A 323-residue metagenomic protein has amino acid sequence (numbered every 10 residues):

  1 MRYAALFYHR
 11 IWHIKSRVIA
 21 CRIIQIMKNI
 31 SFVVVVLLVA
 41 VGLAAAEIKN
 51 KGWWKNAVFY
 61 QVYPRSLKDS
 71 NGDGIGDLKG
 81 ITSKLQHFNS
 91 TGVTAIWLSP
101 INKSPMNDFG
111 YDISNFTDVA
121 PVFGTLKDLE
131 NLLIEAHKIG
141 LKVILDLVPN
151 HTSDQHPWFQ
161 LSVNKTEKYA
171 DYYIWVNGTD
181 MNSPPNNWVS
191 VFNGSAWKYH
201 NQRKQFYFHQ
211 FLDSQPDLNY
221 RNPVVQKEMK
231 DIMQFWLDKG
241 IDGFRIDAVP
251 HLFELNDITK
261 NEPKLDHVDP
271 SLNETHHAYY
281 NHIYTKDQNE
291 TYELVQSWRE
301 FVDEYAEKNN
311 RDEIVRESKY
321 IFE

Functional and structural regions predicted by a protein language model:
Y3, F7-Y8, F32: Aromatic (phenylalanine/tyrosine) cluster motif
N29-A46: Cleavable N-terminal signal peptides of Sec/SRP-targeted secreted and luminal proteins
A45-Q234, D238, P250-E323: Acidic/aromatic-lined carbohydrate-recognition and catalytic surfaces of CAZymes acting on diverse glycans
K239-G243: A glycine-centered loop/beta-turn motif at secondary-structure junctions
F244-V249: Extended, hydrophobic alpha-helical segments in both membrane/secreted and soluble proteins
